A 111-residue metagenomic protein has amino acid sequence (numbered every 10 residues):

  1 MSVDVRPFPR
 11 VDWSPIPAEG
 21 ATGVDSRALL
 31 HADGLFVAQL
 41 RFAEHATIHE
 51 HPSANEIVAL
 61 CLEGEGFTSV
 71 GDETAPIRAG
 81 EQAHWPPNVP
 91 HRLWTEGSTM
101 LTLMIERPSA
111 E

Functional and structural regions predicted by a protein language model:
M1-G34, A38: A short, N-terminal "cap"/entry segment at the start of jelly-roll beta-barrel domains of the cupin/DSBH fold
F36-S53, P87: Conserved short histidine dyad/triad with adjacent acidic residue
Q39, V58, E73-A75: Short, surface-exposed secondary-structure edge patches
R41-A43, P52-T68: Short, conserved beta-strand element in jelly-roll/cupin
D72-N88: Short acidic-glycine-tyrosine-enriched beta hairpin
P87-E111: Ligand-binding loop in jelly-roll beta-barrel domains
